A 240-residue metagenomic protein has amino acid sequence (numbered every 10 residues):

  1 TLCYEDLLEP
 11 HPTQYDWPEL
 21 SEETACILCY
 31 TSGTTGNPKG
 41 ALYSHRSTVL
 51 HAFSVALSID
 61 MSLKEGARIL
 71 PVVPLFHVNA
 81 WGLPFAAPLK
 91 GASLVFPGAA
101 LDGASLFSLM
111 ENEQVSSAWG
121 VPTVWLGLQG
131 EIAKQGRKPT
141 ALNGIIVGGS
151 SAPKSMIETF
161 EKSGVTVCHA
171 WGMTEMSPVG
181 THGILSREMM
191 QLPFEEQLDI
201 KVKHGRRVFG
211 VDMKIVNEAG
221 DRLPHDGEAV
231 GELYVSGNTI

Functional and structural regions predicted by a protein language model:
Y4-E5, E23, H45-R46, A67 (+4 more regions): Structural detector for helix-capping/boundary residues
P10-T24, L28-L70, G82, A92 (+2 more regions): Conserved adenylate-forming
P18-E19, L198-R207, P224: Short Gly/Pro-enriched turn/cap motifs at secondary-structure boundaries
V49-R68, V78-S116, E131: Conserved AMP-binding/adenylation subdomain of ANL enzymes
L89, V115-G120, L126-D199, D212 (+1 more regions): Gly/Ser/Thr-rich phosphate-binding loop
R206-V235: Conserved beta-loop-beta connector loops within the AMP-binding
